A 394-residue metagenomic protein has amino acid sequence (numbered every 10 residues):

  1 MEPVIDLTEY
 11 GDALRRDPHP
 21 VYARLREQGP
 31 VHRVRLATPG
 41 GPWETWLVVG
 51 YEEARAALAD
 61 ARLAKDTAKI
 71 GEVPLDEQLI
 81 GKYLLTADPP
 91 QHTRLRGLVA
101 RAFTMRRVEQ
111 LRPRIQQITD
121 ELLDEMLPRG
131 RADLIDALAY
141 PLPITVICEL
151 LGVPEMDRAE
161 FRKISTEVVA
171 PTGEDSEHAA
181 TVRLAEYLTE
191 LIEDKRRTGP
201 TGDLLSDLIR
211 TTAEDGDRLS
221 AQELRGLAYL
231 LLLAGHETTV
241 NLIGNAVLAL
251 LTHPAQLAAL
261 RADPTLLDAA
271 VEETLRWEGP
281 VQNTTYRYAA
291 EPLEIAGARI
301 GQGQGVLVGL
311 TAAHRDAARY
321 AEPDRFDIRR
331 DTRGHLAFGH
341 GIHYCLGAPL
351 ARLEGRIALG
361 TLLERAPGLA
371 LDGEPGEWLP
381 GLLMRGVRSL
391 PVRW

Functional and structural regions predicted by a protein language model:
M1-W394: Cytochrome P450
